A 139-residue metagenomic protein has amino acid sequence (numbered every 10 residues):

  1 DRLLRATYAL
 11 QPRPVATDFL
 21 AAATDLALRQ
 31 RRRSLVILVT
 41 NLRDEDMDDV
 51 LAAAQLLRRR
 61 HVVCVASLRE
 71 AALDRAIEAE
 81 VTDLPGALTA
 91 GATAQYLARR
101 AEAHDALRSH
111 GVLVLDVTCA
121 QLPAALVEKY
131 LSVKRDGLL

Functional and structural regions predicted by a protein language model:
D1-L139: Exposed, interaction-prone extracellular/peripheral surfaces
